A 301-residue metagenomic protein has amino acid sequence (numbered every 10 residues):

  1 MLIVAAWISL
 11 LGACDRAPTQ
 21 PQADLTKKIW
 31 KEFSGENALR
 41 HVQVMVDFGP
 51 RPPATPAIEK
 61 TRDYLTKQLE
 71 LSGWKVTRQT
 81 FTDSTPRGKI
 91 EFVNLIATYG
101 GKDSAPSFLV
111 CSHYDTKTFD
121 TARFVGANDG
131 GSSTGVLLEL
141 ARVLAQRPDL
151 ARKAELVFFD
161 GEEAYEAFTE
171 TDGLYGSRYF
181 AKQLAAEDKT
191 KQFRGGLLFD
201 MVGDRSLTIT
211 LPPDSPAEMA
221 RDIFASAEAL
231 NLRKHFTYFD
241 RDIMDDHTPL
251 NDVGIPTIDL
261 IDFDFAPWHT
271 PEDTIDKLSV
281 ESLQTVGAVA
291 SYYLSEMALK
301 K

Functional and structural regions predicted by a protein language model:
L10-A13: C-terminal motif of bacterial Sec signal peptides marking the signal peptidase cleavage site
P18-T61, S72, A266-T274: N-terminal capping segment at the start of a domain
T19, V44-K102: A non-catalytic alpha/beta surface segment that caps or lines the substrate-entry region of metallo-dependent hydrolase
K31-A38, R51-R62, I90, G126-T134 (+7 more regions): Solvent-exposed, acidic/flexible segments
N37-V44, K60-L71, V76, S132-E139 (+7 more regions): Extracytoplasmic/secreted proteins, especially bacterial periplasmic and envelope-associated proteins
M45, Q79-F81, Y99-G100, C111-D115 (+5 more regions): Active-site-proximal beta-strand/loop segments in catalytic clefts of secreted hydrolases
R78, T82-S84, G195, V202-K301: Active-site-adjacent substrate-binding region of metalloamidase/peptidase-like peptide-processing proteins
T121-A225, N231, F239-D242: Acidic/histidine-rich catalytic neighborhood of metal-dependent amide-processing enzymes
